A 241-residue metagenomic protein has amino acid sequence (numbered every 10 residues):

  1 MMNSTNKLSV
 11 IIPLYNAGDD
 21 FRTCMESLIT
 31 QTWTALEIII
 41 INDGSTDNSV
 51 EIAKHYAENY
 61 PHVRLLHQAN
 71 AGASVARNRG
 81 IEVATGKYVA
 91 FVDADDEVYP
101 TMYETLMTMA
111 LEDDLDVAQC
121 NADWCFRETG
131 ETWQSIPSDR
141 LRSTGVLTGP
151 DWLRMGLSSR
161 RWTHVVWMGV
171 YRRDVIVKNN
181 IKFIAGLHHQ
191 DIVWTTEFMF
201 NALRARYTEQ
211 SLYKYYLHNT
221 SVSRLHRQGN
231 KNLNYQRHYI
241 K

Functional and structural regions predicted by a protein language model:
M1-T30: N-proximal low-complexity "stem/linker" segments adjacent to membrane-targeting elements
N6-S9, E37, V193: Cell-envelope/extracellular polymer assembly enzymes that use nucleotide-activated donors
S9-I12, I39-I40, H67: Short hydrophobic beta-strand elements that form part of the catalytic alpha/beta core underpinning NDP-sugar/donor
D19, S27, T34, N42-I52 (+1 more regions): A conserved acidic beta->alpha catalytic loop
R22, D47-Y56, E97, T101: Acidic helix N-cap motif at the loop->helix transition within catalytic regions of sugar-transfer enzymes
Q68-A84: Glycine-rich, basic loop-to-helix element that forms the pyrophosphate-binding segment of sugar-nucleotide handling
A73, A94-R206, Y216-N230: Donor-binding/catalytic cores of nucleotide-activated saccharide and glycerol-phosphate transferases/polymerases
V89: Short aromatic/hydrophobic "clamp" motif used to bind/position activated sugar donors
